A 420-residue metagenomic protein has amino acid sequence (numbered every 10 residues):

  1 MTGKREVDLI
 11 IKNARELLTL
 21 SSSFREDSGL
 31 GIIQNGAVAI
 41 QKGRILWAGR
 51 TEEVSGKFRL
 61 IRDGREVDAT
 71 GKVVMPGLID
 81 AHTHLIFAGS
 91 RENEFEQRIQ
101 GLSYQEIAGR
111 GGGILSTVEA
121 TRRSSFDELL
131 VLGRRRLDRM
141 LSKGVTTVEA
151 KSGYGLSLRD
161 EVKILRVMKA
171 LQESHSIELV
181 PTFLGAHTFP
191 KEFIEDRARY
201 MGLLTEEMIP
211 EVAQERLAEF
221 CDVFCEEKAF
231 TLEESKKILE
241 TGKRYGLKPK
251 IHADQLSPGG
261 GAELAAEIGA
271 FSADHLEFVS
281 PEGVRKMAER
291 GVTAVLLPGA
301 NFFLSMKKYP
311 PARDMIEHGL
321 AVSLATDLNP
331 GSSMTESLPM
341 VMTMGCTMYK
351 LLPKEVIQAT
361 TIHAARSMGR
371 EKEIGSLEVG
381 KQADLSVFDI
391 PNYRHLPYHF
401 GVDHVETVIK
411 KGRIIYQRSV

Functional and structural regions predicted by a protein language model:
M1-K57, R394-H395: N-terminal metal-binding scaffold of metallo-dependent hydrolase/deaminase domains
I10, I61-D68, P181, V408: Conserved beta-strand scaffold positions in the cores of enzyme catalytic domains, especially in NTP/NDP-utilizing
A14, V38, G43, G71 (+14 more regions): Divalent metal-coordination and catalytic microenvironments
G64-L132: Metal-associated gating/positioning segment near the N- to mid-region
T117-L132, D138, T146-G259: Metal-coordinating catalytic core of metallo-dependent amide/deamination hydrolases
L141, T205, A213-Q214, K243 (+3 more regions): Non-catalytic positions within long, well-ordered alpha-helices that form the structural scaffold/packing of enzyme
K248, P258-S376, F388-R394, F400 (+2 more regions): Active-site-adjacent C-terminal substructures of enzyme catalytic domains
